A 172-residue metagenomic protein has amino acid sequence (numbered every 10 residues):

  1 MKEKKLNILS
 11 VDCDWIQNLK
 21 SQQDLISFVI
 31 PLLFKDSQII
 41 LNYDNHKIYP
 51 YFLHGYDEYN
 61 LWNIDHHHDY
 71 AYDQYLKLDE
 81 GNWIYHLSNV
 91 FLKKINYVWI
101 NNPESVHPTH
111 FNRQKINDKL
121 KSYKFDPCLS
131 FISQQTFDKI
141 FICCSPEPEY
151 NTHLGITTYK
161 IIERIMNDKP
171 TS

Functional and structural regions predicted by a protein language model:
K2-S172: Conserved alpha-helical scaffold segments that buttress catalytic/binding sites
